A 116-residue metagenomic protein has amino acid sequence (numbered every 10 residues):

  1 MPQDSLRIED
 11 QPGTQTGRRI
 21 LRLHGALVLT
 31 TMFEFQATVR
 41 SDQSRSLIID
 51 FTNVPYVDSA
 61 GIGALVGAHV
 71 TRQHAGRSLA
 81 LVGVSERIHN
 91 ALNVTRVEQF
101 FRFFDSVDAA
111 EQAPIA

Functional and structural regions predicted by a protein language model:
M1-P2, A116: Actinobacteria-biased recognition of intrinsically disordered, low-complexity terminal regions
P2-A37: STAS-typified acidic loop motif
A26-F101: Amphipathic alpha-helical interaction surfaces in cytosolic regulatory modules
F33, V107-D108: Residues in well-ordered alpha-helical elements
R102-S106: Short acidic-hydrophobic, aromatic-tinged amphipathic segments that line or gate anion-handling sites
D108-A116: Short, charged, intrinsically disordered terminal tails
